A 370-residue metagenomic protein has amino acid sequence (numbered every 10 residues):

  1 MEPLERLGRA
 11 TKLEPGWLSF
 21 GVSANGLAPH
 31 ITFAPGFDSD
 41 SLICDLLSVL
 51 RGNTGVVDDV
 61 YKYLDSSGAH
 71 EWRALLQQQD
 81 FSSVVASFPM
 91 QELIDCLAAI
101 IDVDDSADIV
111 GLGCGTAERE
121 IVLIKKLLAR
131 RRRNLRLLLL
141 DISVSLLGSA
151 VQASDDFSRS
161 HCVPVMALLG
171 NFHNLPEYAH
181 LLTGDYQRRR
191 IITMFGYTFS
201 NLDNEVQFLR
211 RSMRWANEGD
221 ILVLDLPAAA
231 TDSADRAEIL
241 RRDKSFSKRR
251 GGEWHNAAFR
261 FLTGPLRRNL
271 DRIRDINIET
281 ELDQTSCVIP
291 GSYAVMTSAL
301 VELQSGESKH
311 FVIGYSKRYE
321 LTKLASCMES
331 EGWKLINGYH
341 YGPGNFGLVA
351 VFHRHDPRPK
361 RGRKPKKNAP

Functional and structural regions predicted by a protein language model:
E2-V110, A117-L168, P176, L182-Q187 (+1 more regions): Rossmann-like AdoMet
S143-L146, D235-D243: The AdoMet/dcAdoMet-binding core of the Class I SAM-like
H173-P176, V223: Catalytic cores of nucleotide-enabled group-transfer and carboxylate-activating enzymes in metabolic and assembly-line
D185-Y197: Short SAM/SAH-binding signature in class I
S200-R211: A short, conserved alpha-helix within the catalytic core of class I
E218-T231: Conserved beta-strand signature within the Rossmann-like core of class I S-adenosyl-L-methionine
R242-W333: Substrate-binding/catalytic lobe of Class I Rossmann-like enzymes that use SAM or dcSAM, i.e., the mid-to-C-terminal
E302-P370: C-terminal lobe and adjacent flexible extensions of AdoMet/dcAdoMet transferase-like proteins
